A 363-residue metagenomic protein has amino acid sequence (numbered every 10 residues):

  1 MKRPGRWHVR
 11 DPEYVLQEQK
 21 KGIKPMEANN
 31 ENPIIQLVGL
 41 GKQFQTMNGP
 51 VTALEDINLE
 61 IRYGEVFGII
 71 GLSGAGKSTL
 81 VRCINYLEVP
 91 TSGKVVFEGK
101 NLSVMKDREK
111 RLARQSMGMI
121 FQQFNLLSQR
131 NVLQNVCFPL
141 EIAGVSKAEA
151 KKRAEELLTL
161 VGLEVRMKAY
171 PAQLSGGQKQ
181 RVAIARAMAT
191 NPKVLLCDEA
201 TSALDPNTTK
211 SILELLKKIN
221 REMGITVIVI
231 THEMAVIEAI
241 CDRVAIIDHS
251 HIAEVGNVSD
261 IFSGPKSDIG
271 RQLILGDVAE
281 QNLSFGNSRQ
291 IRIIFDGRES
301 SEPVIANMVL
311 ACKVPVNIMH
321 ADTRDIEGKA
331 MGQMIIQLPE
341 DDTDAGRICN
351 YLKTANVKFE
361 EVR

Functional and structural regions predicted by a protein language model:
N48-V51, L102-G118, K147-A148, I261-P265: ABC ATPase NBD coupling module
N85: Helix-to-loop junction immediately C-terminal to a conserved catalytic motif
K100-N101, C137, E141, A148-V165: Conserved ABC ATPase "signature" region
R130-C137: Short coil-to-helix segment of the ABC ATPase nucleotide-binding domain corresponding to the Q-loop/switch region
A169-A172, T190, C197: Conserved signature/switch motifs of ABC ATPase nucleotide-binding domains
V255-G256, G264: ABC ATPase "signature
